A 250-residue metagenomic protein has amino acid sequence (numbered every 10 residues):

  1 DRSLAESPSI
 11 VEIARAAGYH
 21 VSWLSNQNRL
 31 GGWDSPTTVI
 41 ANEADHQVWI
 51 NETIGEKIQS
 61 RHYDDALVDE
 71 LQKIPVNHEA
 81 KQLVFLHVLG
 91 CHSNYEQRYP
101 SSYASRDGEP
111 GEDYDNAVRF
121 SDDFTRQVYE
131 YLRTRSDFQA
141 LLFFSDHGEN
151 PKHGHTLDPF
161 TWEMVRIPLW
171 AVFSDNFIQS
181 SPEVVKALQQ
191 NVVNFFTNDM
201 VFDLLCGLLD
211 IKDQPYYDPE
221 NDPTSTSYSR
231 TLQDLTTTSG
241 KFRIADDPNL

Functional and structural regions predicted by a protein language model:
D1, V39-D45, E52, S102-D115 (+2 more regions): Extracytoplasmic
D1-S101, T197-N198, D203-I211, P215-S225 (+1 more regions): Active-site-proximal alpha/beta segments of enzymes that process anionic O-linked groups
P8, E12, R29-G32, E130-S136 (+4 more regions): Membrane-interface soluble catalytic domains
W23-S25, L83-G90, D115-V118, A140-S145 (+1 more regions): Short beta-strand segments
V68-V76, S102-F144, E149-K152, N191-F202: A long, amphipathic alpha-helix that forms part of the scaffold/cap immediately adjacent to metal-dependent active
P75, S174-D175: Residues that cap or delimit alpha-helices
H87, H92-S93, H147, H153-D158: Histidine-centered active-site/metal-ligand motif
